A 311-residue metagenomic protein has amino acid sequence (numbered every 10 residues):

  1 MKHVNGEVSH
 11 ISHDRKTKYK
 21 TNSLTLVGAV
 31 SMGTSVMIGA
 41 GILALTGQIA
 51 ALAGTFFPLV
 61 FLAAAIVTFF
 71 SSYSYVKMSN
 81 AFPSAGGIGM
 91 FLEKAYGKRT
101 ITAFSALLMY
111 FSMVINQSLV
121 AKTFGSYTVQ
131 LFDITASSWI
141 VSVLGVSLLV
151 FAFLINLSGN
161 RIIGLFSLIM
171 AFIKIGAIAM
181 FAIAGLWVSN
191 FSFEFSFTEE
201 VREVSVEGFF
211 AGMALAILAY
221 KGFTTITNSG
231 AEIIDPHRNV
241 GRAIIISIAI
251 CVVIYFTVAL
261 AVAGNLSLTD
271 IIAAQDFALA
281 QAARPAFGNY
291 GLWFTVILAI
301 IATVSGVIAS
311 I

Functional and structural regions predicted by a protein language model:
M1-G47, A51-F56, F69, Y73 (+2 more regions): Membrane-interface "cap" regions at the ends of multi-pass membrane proteins
D14-K20, P58, T135-I140, L168-V296: Helix-loop-helix junctions that connect adjacent transmembrane segments in multi-pass membrane transporters
V30-S31, F57-L62, A103, S142-S147 (+2 more regions): Hydrophobic alpha-helical transmembrane segments
M32, L43, S72-V76, S105 (+5 more regions): Alpha-helical transmembrane segments and their lipid-water interface positions in multi-pass membrane proteins
V36, A64-T68, M109-M113, L149 (+4 more regions): Residue-level recognition of pore/gate-forming positions within transmembrane alpha-helices of multi-pass
Q48-A51, V60, F69-L149, F153-L157 (+3 more regions): Hydrophobic transmembrane alpha-helices that form the core helical bundles of multi-pass secondary transporters
I66, Y96, F104-L108, H237-I250: Interfacial transmembrane-helix starts/ends
